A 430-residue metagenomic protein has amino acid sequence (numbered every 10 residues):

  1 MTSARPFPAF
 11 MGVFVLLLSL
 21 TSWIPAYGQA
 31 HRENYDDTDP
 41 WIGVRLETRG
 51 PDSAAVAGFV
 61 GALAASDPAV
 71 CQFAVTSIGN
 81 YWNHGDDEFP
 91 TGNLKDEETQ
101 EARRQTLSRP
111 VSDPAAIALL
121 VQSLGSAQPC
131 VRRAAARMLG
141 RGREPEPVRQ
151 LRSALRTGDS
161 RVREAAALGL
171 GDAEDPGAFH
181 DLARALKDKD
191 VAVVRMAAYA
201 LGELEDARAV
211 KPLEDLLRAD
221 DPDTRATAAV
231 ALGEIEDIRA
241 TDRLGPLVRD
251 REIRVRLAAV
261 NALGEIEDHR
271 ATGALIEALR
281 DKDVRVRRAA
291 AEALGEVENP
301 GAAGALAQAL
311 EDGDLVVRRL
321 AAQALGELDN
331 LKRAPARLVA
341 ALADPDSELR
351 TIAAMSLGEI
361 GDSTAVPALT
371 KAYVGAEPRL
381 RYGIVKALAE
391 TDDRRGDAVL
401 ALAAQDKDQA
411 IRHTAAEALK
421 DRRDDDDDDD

Functional and structural regions predicted by a protein language model:
T2-V13: Bacterial N-terminal signal peptides that target proteins for export
M11-S22: Bacterial N-terminal signal peptides
Y27-H31: Boundary of Sec targeting at the N-terminus
I42-G43, A74, R103, A135 (+9 more regions): Conserved hydrophobic register position within alpha-solenoid helical repeats
D52-A62, H84-G125, E144-R156, D175-K187 (+8 more regions): Amphipathic alpha-helical scaffolding segments comprising HEAT/armadillo-like alpha-solenoid repeats
S66-D67, A127-Q128, G158-D159, K189-V191 (+7 more regions): Short inter-helical turns and helix N-cap capping residues of alpha-solenoid HEAT/ARM repeat scaffolds
